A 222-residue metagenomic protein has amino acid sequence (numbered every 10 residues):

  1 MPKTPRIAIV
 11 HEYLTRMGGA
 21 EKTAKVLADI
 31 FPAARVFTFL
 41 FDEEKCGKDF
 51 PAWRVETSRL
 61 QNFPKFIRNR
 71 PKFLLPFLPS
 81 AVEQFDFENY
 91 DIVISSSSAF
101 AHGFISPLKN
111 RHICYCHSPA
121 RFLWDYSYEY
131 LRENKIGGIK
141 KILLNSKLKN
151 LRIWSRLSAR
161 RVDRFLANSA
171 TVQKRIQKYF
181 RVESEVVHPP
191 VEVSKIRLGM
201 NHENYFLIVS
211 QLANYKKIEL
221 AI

Functional and structural regions predicted by a protein language model:
P2-T15, F39-L40: Nucleotide-activated donor-dependent transferases that construct or modify glycoconjugates
V10-E12, N168, I208-S210: Short hydrophobic "strand-cap" motifs at the C-terminus of beta-strands
A20-I30: Short amphipathic alpha-helix
I30-H102: Active-site donor-binding segments of glycosyltransferases and PAPS-dependent sulfotransferases
I92-S95, S106-G137, L166, E185: Active-site proximal beta-strand in glycosyltransferases
R132-F165, Q173: Membrane-proximal helix-turn-helix segments that form the acceptor-binding/catalytic region of lipid-linked
K178, E185-V186, P190-Y205: Acidic anion/phosphate-binding donor-loop and adjacent secondary structure in glycosyltransferase catalytic cores
G199-K216, I222: Conserved donor-binding/catalytic core segment of Leloir-type glycosyltransferases
